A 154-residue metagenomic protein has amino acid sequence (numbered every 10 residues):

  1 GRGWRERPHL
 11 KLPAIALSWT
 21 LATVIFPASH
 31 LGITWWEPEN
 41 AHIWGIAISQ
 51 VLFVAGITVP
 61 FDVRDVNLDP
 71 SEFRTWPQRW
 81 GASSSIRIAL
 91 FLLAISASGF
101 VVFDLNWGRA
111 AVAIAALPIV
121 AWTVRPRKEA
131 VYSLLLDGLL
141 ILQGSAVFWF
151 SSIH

Functional and structural regions predicted by a protein language model:
G1, L21, Q50-V63, P118-R125: Transmembrane alpha-helical segments that form the membrane-embedded catalytic/substrate-channel core of multi-pass
G1, R87-L135: Transmembrane helix-loop-helix
G1-L17, F73-I86, A121-W149: Interhelical loop and helix-boundary elements at the membrane-water interface of polytopic inner-membrane proteins
L12-P27, I46-T58: Alpha-helical transmembrane segments of multi-pass integral membrane proteins
W19-T20, V51, A94-A97, I114 (+1 more regions): Hydrophobic alpha-helical transmembrane segments of multipass integral membrane proteins
T23-I48, S98-W107, F148-H154: Helix-coil boundary and interhelical linker segments in multi-pass alpha-helical membrane proteins
I33-H42, A82-L92, Y132-L135: Hydrophobic alpha-helical transmembrane segments
V51-L93: Solvent-exposed interhelical
